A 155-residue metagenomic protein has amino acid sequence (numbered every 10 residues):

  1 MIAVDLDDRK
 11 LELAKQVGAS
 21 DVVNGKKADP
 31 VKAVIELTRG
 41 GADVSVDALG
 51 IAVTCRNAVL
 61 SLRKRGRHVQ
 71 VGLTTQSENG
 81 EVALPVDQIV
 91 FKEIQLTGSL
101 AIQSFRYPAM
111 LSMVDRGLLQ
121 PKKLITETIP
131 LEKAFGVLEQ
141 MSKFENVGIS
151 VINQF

Functional and structural regions predicted by a protein language model:
M1-N57: Adenosine-nucleotide cofactor-binding segment
D7, T74, I102, F155: Residues in the short beta-alpha loop(s) of Rossmann-like NAD(P)-binding domains
L49, V71-T75, S99-A101, I129: Short strand-turn motif at the edge of the Rossmann-like AdoMet-binding core
R56-L60, Q103-F155: C-terminal hydrophobic helical "lid"/dimerization subdomain of Rossmann-like NAD(P)H-dependent oxidoreductases
L62-K64: Helix-to-beta-strand junctions that scaffold the AdoMet/dcAdoMet cofactor pocket in Class I SAM-dependent enzymes
G66-H68, Q95: Short glycine-centered segments of the SAM/dcSAM-binding site in methyltransferase folds
L73-K92, M110-S112: Rossmann-fold NAD(P)-binding glycine/threonine-rich loop
